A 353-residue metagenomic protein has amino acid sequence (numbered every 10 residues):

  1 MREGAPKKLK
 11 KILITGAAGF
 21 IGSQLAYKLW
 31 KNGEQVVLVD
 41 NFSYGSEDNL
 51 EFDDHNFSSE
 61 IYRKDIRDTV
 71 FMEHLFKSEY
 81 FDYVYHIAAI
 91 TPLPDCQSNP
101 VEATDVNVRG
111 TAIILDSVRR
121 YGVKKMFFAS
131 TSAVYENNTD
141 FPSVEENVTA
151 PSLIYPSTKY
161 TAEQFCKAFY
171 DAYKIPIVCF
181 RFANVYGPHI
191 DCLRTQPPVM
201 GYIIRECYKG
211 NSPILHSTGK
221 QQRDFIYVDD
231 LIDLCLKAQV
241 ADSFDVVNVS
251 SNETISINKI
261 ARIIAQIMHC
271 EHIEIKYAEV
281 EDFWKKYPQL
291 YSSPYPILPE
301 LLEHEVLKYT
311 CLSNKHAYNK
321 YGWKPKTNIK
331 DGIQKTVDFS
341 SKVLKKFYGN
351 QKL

Functional and structural regions predicted by a protein language model:
M1-V185, Q239, L307-Y309, K335 (+1 more regions): N-terminal Rossmann-like NAD(P)+-binding domain of SDR-like oxidoreductases, especially those catalyzing
R2, Y208-L353: C-terminal substrate-binding subdomain of Rossmann-fold SDR/epimerase-dehydratase oxidoreductases
E47-D48, E163, G201, T254 (+2 more regions): Short, surface-exposed alpha-helical segments at coil->helix boundaries
D48-E51, T139-F141, I190-R194, I260-R262 (+2 more regions): Short aromatic-enriched loop/helix-cap "lid" or pocket-rim segments at secondary-structure transitions that line
V70, D82, P94, V101 (+8 more regions): Residues in well-ordered alpha-helical elements
P151-T158, F182, C192, Q196-M200 (+1 more regions): The catalytic Tyr-centered alpha-helix of NAD(P)H-dependent dehydrogenases
T161, F165, F169, V199 (+3 more regions): Hydrophobic alpha-helix immediately C-terminal to the catalytic Tyr-X-X-X-Lys motif of short-chain
N184-P188, Q221: A short, flexible beta-alpha/helix-coil linker loop
